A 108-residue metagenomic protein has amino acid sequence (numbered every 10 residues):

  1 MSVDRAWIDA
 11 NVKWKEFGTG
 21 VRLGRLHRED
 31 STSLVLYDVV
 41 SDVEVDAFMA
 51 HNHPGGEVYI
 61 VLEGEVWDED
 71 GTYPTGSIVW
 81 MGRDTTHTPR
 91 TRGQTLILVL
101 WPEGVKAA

Functional and structural regions predicted by a protein language model:
M1-L34: A short, N-terminal "cap"/entry segment at the start of jelly-roll beta-barrel domains of the cupin/DSBH fold
M1-R5, E69, A108: Cytosolic regulatory regions built on CNB/CRP/Popeye-like sensor folds
G18, T72, R83-A108: Ligand-binding loop in jelly-roll beta-barrel domains
R22-H53, W67, G71-T75, G82-T86: Conserved short histidine dyad/triad with adjacent acidic residue
G56-V58, Q94-T95: Short, surface-exposed beta-edge/turn micro-motifs
E57-Y59, G64-D68, I78: Short beta-strand segments in beta-sandwich/barrel cores
S77-I78, L96: Residue-level marker of beta-strand positions
